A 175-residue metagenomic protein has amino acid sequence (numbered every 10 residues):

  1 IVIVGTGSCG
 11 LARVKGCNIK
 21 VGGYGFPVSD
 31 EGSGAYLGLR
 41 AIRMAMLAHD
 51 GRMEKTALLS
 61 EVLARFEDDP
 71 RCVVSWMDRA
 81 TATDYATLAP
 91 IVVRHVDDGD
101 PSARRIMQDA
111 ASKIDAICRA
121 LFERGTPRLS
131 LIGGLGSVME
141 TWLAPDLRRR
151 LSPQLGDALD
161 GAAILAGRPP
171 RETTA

Functional and structural regions predicted by a protein language model:
I1-K55: Phosphate-binding/catalytic loop of phosphoryl-transfer enzymes
I42-A175: ATP-binding/phosphotransfer module of carbohydrate and carboxylate kinases, centering on a glycine-rich
